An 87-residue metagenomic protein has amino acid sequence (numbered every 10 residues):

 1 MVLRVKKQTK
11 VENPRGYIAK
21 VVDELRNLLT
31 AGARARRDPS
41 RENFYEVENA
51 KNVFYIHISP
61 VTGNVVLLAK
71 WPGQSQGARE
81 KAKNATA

Functional and structural regions predicted by a protein language model:
M1-K20: Arg/Lys-rich, positively charged N-terminal/basic patches that mediate binding to nucleic acids
N13-G16, Y45, V66: Amphipathic alpha-helical recognition patches that constitute DNA-binding helices
K20, E24, G32-A35, H57-S59 (+1 more regions): Solvent-exposed, well-ordered amphipathic alpha-helical segments that flank/support binding or catalytic loops
D23-N49: A short, surface-exposed loop/turn module that caps and links secondary-structure elements
N52-V53, H57-A87: Enriched for short, Lys/Arg-rich terminal
